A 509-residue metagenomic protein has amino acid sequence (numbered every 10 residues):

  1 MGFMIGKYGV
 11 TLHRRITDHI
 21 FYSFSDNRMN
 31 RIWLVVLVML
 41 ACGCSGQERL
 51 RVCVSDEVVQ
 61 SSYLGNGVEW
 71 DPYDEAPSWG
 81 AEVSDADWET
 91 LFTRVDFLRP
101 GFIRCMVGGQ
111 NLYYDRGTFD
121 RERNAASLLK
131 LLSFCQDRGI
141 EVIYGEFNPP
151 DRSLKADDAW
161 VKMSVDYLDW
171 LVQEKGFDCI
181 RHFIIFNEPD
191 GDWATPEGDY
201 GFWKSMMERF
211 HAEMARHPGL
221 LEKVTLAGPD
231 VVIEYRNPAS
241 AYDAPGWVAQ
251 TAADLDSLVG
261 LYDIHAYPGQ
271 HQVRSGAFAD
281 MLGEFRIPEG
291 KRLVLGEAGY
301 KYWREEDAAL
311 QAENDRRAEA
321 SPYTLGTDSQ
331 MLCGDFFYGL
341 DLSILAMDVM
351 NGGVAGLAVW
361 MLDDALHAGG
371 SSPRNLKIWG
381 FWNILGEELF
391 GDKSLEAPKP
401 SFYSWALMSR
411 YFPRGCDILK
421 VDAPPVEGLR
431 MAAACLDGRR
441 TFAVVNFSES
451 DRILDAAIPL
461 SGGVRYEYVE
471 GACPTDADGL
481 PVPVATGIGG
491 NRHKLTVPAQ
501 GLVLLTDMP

Functional and structural regions predicted by a protein language model:
M4-I5, G9, H19: N-terminal amphipathic/hydrophobic targeting modules at extreme N-termini, encompassing cleavable Sec/SRP-type signal
L37-S45: Hydrophobic h-region of N-terminal signal peptides that target proteins for export in Gram-negative bacteria
C44-S84: Mature N-terminal, pre-catalytic/accessory segment of carbohydrate-active enzymes
V95-G269: Substrate-binding cleft and catalytic face of glycoside hydrolase catalytic domains, especially the flexible beta-alpha
Y200-L345, G352: Noncatalytic carbohydrate-binding groove/subsite architecture in carbohydrate-active enzymes
W303-A406, D417-L429: Aromatic/acidic polysaccharide-binding cleft in carbohydrate-active enzymes
P424-S461, Y468-G471, Q500-L504: Carbohydrate-binding surface patches
P483-P509: C-terminal beta-strand-rich structural cap/linker in extracellular carbohydrate-active enzymes
